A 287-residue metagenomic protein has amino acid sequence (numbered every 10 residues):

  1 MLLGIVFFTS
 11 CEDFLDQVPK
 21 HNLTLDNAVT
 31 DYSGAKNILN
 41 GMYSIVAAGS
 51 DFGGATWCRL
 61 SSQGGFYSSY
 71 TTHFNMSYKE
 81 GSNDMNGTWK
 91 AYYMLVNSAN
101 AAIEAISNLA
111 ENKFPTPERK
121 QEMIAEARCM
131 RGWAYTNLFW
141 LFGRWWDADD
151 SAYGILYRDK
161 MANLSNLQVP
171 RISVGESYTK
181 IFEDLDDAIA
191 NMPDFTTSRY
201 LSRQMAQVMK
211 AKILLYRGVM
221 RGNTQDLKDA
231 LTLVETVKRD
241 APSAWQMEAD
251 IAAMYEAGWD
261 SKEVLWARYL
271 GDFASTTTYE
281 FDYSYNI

Functional and structural regions predicted by a protein language model:
C11-E12, M192, Q204, M209-E248: Aromatic-residue-lined binding/catalytic grooves and analogous aromatic/hydrophobic interfacial grooves in multimeric
C11-W57, I287: Membrane-proximal, proline-rich intrinsically disordered regions
Y32, N37, A230-I287: Hydrophobic-face positions in mid-chain alpha helices that act as interaction patches
L39, V96-A99, Y178, L185 (+2 more regions): Inward-facing hydrophobic residues that define packing positions of alpha-helical scaffold repeats
T71-F142, I172-E176, D187-T196: Conserved, well-structured interaction surfaces
F139-W146, T196, Y216-N223: Short coil/turn linking the two alpha-helices of tandem helical-hairpin repeats
